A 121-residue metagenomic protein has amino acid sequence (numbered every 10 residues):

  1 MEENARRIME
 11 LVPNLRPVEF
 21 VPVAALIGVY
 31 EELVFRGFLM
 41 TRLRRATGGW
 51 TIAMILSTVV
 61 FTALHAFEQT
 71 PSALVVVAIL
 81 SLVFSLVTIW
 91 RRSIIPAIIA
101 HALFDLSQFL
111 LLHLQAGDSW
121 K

Functional and structural regions predicted by a protein language model:
M1-I27, R45, H113, D118-K121: Juxtamembrane helix-loop-helix connectors linking adjacent transmembrane helices in multi-pass membrane enzymes
L11-L15, E19, R45-G49, L64 (+2 more regions): Juxtamembrane/transmembrane-helix boundary motifs in multi-pass membrane proteins
V12, A24-V29, L33, L74 (+1 more regions): Residue-level hotspots within the lipid-embedded alpha helices of multi-pass solute transporters
V18-I27, E31, L56, V60 (+1 more regions): Hydrophobic alpha-helical transmembrane segments of multipass integral membrane proteins, especially permease/channel
V29-V34, F38-L39, A63, F67 (+2 more regions): Active-site His/Glu-centered metal-binding helix of metallohydrolases
Y30-L56, L86-S93: Membrane-interface helix/loop boundary segments of multi-pass membrane proteins
W50-H65, S81: Small-polar-interrupted transmembrane alpha-helices in polytopic inner-membrane proteins
T62, T70-K121: Functionally important transmembrane alpha-helices
